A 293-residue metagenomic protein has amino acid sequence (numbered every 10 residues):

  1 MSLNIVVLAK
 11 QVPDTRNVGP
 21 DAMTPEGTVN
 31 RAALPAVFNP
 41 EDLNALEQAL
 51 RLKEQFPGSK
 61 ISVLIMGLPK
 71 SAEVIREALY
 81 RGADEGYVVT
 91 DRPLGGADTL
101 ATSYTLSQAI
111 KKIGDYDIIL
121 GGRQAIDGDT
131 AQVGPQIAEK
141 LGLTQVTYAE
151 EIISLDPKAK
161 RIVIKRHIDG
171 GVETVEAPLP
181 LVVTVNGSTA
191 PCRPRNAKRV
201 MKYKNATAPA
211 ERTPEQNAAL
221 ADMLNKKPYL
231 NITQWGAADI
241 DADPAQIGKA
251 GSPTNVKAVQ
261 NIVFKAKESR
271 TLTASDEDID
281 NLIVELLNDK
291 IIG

Functional and structural regions predicted by a protein language model:
M1-G293: N-terminal glycine-rich FAD/FM-binding segment characteristic of electron-transfer flavoproteins
